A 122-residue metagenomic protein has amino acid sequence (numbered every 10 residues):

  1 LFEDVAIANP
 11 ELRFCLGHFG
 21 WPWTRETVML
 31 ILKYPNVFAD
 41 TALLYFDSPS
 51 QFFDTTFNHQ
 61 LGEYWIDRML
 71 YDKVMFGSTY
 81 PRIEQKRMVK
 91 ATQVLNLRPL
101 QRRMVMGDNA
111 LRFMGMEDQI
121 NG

Functional and structural regions predicted by a protein language model:
L1-M75: Catalytic pocket-lining loop regions of alpha/beta-barrel enzymes, especially the amidohydrolase/enolase/GH5 lineages
H18, A39, T79, R102 (+1 more regions): Divalent metal-coordination and catalytic microenvironments
Y64, L70-K73, I83-G122: Mid-to-C-terminal alpha-helical segments outside catalytic/metal-binding sites
